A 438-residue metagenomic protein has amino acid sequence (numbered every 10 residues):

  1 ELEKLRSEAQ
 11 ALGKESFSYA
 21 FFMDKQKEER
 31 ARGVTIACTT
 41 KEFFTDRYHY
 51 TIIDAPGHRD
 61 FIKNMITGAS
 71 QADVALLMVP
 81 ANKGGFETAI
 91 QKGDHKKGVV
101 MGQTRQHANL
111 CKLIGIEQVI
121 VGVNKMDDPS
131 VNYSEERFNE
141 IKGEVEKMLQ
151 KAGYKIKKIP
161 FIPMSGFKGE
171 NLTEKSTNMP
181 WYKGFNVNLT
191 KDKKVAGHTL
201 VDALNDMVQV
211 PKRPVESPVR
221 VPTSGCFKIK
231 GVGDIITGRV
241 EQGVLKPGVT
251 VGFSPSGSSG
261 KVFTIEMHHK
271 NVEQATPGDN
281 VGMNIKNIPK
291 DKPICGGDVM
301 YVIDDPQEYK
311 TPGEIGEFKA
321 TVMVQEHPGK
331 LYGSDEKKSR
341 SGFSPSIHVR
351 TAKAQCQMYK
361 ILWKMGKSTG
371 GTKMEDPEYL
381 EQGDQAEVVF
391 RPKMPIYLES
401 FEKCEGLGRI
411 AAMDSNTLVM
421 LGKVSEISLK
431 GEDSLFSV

Functional and structural regions predicted by a protein language model:
E1-K63, A72-G85: P-loop NTPase switch module centered on the Walker A-proximal segment
L2, S16-A20, I36-A37, A55 (+9 more regions): Amphipathic alpha-helical transducer elements in NTP-driven molecular machines
L5, G33, D54, M65 (+11 more regions): Residue-level signature of catalytic and energy-coupling elements of molecular machines, predominantly ATP/GTP-dependent
E8-E15, E29, D46, G68 (+15 more regions): Conserved, well-folded catalytic cores of nucleic-acid-processing and energy-transducing macromolecular machines
L12-F17, D24-V34, G85-T88, K147-I159 (+7 more regions): Active-site phosphate-binding and catalytic loops of NTP-dependent enzymes
T45-Y48, I229-V438: C-terminal effector/interaction modules appended to NTPase cores
Y48-T51, A55-F61, S70-N139: Conserved Switch II/interswitch segment of TRAFAC-class P-loop GTPases
E117-I120, D127-P218, P222-S224: Canonical P-loop GTPase G-domain recognition
